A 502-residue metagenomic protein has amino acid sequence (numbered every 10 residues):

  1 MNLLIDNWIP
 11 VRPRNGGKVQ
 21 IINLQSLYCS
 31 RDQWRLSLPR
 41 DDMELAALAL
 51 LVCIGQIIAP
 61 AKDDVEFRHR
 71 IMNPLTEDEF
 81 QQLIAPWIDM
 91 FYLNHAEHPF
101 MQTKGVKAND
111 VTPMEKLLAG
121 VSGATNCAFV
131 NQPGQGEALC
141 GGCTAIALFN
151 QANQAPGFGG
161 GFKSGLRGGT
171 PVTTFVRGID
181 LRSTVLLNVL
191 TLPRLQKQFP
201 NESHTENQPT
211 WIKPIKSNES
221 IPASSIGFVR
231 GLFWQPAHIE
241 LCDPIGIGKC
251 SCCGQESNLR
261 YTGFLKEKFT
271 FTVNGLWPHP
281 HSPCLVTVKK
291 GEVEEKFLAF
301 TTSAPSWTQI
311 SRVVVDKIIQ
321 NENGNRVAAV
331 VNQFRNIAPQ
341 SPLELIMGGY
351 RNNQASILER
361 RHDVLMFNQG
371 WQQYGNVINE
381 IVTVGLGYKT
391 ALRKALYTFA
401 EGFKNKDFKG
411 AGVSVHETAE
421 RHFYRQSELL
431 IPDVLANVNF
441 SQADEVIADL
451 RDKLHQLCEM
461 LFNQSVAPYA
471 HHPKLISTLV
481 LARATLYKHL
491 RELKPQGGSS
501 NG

Functional and structural regions predicted by a protein language model:
M1-G123, N150-G502: Extended alpha-helical scaffolding segments
A128-V130: Beta-strand elements of modular eukaryotic interaction domains
Q132-Q135, P244-I245: Flanking scaffold residues of small Cys/His-coordinated metal-binding clusters
C140, F149-N150: Acidic (Asp/Glu-rich), glycine- and aromatic
C140-C143, C253: Short Cys/His-rich metal-coordination motifs, predominantly Zn2+-binding knuckles/fingers
